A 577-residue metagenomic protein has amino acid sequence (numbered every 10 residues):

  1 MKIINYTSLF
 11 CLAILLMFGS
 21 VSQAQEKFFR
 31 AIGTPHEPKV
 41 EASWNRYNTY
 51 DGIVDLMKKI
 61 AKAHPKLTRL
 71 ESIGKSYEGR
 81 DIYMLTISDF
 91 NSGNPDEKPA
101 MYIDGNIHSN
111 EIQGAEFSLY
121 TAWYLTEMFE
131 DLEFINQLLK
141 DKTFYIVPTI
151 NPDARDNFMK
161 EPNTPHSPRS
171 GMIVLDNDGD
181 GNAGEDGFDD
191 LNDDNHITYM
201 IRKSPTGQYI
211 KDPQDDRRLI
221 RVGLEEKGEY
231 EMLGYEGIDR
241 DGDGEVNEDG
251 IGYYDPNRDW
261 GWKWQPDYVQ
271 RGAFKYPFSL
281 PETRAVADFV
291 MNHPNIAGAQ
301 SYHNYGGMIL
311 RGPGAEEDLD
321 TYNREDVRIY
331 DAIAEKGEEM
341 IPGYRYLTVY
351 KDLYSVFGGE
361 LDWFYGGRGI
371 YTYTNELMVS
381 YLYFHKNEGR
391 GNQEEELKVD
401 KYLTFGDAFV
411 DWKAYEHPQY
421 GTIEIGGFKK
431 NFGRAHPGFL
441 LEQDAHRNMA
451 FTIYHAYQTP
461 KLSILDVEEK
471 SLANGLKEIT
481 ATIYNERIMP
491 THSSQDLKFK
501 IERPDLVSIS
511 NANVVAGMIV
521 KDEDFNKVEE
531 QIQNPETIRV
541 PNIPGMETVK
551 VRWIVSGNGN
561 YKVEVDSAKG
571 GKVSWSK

Functional and structural regions predicted by a protein language model:
S8-G19: Bacterial N-terminal signal peptides
S22-E26: Boundary at the C-terminal end of the N-terminal hydrophobic targeting segment
F29-N45, I103-G105, W264-Q270: Acidic/histidine-rich, surface-exposed loop or edge segments in extracytoplasmic proteins
R69, F144-V147, D153, M159-K160 (+7 more regions): Metallocarboxypeptidase
R80-I87: A short loop-to-beta-strand scaffold at the N-terminal edge of the catalytic core in hydrolase folds
E97-A100, I112-E116, Y120-D320: Active-site/substrate-binding loop(s) of hydrolase catalytic cores
Y484-K498: Short amphipathic, basic-aromatic surface patches that mediate peripheral association with negatively charged
V540-S576: Low-complexity, intrinsically disordered segments enriched in Ser/Thr together with acidic residues
